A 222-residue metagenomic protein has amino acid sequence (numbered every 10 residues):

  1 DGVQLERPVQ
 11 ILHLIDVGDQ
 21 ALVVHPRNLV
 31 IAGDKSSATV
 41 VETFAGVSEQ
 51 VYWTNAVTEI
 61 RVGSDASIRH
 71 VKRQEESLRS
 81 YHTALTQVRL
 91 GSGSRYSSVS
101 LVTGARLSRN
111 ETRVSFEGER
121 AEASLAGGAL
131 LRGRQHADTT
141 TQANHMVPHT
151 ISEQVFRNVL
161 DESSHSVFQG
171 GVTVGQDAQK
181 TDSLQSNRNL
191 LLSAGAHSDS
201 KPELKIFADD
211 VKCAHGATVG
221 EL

Functional and structural regions predicted by a protein language model:
D1-L222: Conserved beta-strand/loop scaffold segments within soluble protein domains that form the structured core and edges
